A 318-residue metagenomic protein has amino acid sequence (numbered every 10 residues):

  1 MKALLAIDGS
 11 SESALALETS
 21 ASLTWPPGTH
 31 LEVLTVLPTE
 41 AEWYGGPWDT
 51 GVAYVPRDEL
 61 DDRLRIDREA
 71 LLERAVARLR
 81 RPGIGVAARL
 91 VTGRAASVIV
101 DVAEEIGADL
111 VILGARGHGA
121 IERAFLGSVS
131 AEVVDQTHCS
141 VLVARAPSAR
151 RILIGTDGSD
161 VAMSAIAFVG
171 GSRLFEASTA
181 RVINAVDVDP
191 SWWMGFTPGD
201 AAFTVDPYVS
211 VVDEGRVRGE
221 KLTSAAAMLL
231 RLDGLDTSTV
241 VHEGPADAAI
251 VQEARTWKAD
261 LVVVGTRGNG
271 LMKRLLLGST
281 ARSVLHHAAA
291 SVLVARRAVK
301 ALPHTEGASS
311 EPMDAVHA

Functional and structural regions predicted by a protein language model:
M1-P56, P82-A87, A149-V209, L229 (+3 more regions): Small/aliphatic-rich secondary-structure junction motif
K2, E12-L17, S22, P26 (+3 more regions): Gly/Ser-rich helix-loop-strand patches that form or flank binding pockets for ribonucleotide-derived cofactors
I7, L90, A115, T156 (+2 more regions): Conserved residues at beta->alpha junctions
G9, R63-L64, A87-A88, H118 (+3 more regions): A generic structural signal for short
E12, T19-S22, P38-A41, V55-D58 (+4 more regions): Structural beta-alpha unit
A53-A70, F203-K221: A short acidic, glycine-rich active-site loop that binds or catalyzes chemistry on phosphate/adenosine moieties
L71, I99, I166, R218 (+4 more regions): Fold-core signature of tandem repeat domains
